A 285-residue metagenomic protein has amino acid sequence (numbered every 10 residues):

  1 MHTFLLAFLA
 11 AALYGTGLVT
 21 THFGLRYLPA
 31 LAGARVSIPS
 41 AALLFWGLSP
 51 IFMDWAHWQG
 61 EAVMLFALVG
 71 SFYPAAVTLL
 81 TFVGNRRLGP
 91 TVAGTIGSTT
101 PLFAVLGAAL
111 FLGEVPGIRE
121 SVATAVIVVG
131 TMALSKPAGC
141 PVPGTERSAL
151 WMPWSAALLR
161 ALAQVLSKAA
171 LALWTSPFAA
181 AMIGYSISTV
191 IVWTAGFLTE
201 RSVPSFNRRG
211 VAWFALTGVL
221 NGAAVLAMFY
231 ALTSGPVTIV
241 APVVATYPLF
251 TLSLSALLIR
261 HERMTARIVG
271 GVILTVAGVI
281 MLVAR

Functional and structural regions predicted by a protein language model:
M1-A32, V36-L68, T78-L88, K136-W154 (+5 more regions): Membrane-interface interhelical linkers
G15, V19, W46, S71-A75 (+9 more regions): Hydrophobic/small/kink-forming positions within alpha-helical transmembrane segments of polytopic membrane proteins
A30-A34, A93, A180-A181, V240 (+1 more regions): Juxtamembrane helix-start motifs in multi-pass secondary transporters
R35, T91-G94, S98, M182 (+1 more regions): Conserved glycine-rich helix-kink/hinge and helix-boundary motifs of the Major Facilitator Superfamily
S40-F45, I96-L110, A125-V126, I187-I191 (+3 more regions): Alpha-helical transmembrane segments of compact multi-pass small-molecule transporters, enriched in specific families
F45-W55, A104-E120, L159-T175, L220-V237 (+1 more regions): Hydrophobic alpha-helical transmembrane segments in multi-pass integral membrane proteins
H57-G60, G97, A108, G113-P137 (+2 more regions): Loop-to-transmembrane alpha-helix entry segments
W151-Q164, G184: Alpha-helical transmembrane segments of multi-pass integral membrane proteins
